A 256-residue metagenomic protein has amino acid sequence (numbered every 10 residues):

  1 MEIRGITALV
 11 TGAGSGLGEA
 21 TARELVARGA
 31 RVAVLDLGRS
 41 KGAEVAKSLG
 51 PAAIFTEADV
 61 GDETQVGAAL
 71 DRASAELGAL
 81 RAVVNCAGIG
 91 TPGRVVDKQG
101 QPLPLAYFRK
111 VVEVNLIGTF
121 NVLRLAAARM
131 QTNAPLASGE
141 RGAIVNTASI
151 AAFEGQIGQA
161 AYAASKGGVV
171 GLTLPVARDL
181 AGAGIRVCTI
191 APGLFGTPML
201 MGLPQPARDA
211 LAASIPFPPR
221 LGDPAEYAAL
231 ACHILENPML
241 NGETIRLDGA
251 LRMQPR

Functional and structural regions predicted by a protein language model:
E2-A33: Canonical Rossmann dinucleotide-binding motif of NAD(H)/NADP(H)-dependent dehydrogenases/reductases, specifically
R39-S40, A58-A69, L105: The beta1-alpha1 cofactor-binding region of Rossmann-like NAD(H)/NADP(H)-dependent oxidoreductases
I89, Q101-N121, V145, V169: Catalytic Tyr-X3-Lys loop
G90-R109, A128, T132-S138, G158-A161 (+1 more regions): Conserved mid-core segment of classical short-chain dehydrogenase/reductases
L123, S165, T173: Active-site helix of classical SDR
A128, A177-D179: Alpha-helical segment proximal to the catalytic Tyr-Lys
S149: Residue(s) in the substrate-gating loop at a strand-loop-helix junction that position the organic substrate next
D223-L247, R252: C-terminal substrate-recognition "lid" of short-chain dehydrogenase/reductases
